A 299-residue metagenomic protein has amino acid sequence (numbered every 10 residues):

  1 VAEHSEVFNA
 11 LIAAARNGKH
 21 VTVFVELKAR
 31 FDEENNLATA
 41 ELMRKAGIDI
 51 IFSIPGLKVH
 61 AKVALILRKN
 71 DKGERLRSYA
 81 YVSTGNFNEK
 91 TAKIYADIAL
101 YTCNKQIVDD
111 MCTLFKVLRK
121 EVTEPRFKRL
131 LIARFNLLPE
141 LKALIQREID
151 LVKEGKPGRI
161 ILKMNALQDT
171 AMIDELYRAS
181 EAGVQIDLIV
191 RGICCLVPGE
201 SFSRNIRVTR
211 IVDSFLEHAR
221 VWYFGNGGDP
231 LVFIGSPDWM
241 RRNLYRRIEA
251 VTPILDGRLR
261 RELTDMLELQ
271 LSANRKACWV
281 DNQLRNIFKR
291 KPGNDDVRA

Functional and structural regions predicted by a protein language model:
A2-N9, T170-I173: Active-site core of PLP-dependent enzymes with the aminotransferase class I/II
A13, N17-I94, Y101-V108, R134-A299: PLD/PLD-like phosphodiesterase catalytic module centered on the HKD motif
Q106-P125, P139-E140: Short, compositionally biased "basic patch" segments
E121-L130, G155-P157: Gly-rich Lys/Arg/Thr-decorated short loops/hinges at beta-loop-alpha junctions or inter-strand turns that position
